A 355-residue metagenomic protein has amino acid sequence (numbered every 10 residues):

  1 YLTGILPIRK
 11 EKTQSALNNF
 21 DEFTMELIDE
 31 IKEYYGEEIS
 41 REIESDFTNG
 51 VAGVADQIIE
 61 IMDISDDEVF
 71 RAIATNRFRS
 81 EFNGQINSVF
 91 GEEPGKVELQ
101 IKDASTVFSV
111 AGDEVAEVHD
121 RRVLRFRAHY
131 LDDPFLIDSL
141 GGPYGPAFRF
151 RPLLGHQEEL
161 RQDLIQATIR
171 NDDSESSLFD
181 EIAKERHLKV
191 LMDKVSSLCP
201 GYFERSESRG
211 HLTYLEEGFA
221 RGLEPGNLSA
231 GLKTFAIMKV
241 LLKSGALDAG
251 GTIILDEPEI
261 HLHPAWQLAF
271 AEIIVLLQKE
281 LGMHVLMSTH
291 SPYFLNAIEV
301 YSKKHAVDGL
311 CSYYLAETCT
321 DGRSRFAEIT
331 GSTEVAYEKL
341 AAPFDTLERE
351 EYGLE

Functional and structural regions predicted by a protein language model:
Y1-L2, E280: Conserved beta-strand->loop/alpha-helix structural units within folded catalytic cores of enzymes with alpha/beta
T3-G250, G322-E355: Phosphate-coordinating catalytic segments in nucleotide- and nucleic-acid-processing enzymes
F219, G226, H261, V285-L286: Short N-terminal micro-motifs specific to bacterial/archaeal maturation and metal-cluster initiation sites
T252-I254: Walker B motif beta-strand of ABC-family P-loop ATPases
D256-P258: Walker B catalytic acidic pair
H263-P264, L268: Conserved D-loop-proximal element of ABC-family nucleotide-binding domains
A269-E355: C-terminal lobe/lid and adjacent interdomain/linker elements of RecA-like ASCE P-loop ATPase modules
